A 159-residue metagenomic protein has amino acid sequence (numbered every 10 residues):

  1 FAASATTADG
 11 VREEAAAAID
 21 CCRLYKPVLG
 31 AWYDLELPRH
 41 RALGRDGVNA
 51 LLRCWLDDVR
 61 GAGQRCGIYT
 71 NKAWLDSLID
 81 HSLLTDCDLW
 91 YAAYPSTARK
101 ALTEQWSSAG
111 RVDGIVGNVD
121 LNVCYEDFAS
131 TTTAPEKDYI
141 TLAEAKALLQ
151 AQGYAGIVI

Functional and structural regions predicted by a protein language model:
F1, L29-L35, R65-Y69, D88-Y91 (+2 more regions): Structural recognition of the beta-strand scaffold that forms the well-ordered cores of secreted hydrolase catalytic
F1-Q64: Substrate-binding cleft of extracellular glycoside hydrolase catalytic domains
A2-A8, E36-R41, K72-D76, Y94-A98 (+1 more regions): Solvent-exposed loop/turn segments at secondary-structure junctions within structured extracellular/periplasmic domains
V11-I19, L75-L84: Distinct, well-ordered alpha-helical segments
V59-S77: Aromatic-lined carbohydrate-recognition surfaces of secreted/lumenal glycan-active proteins
D80-D138: Functionally critical loop-and-helix segments that line ligand-binding/catalytic clefts of soluble enzyme domains
E136-I159: Sequence-level signature for long, low-complexity tracts enriched in small/hydrophobic residues
